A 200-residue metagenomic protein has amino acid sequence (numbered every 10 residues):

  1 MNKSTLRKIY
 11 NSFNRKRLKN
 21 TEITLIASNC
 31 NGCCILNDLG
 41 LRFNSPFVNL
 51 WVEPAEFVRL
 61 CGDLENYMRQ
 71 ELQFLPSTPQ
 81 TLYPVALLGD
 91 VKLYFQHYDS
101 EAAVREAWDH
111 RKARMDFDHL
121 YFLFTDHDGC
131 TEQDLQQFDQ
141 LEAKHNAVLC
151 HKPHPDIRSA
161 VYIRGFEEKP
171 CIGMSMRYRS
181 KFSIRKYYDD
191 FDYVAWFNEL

Functional and structural regions predicted by a protein language model:
M1-T21: Membrane-proximal basic amphipathic "stem/tether" segments
S4, E132-Q133, F191: Generic alpha-helical secondary structure signal
I9, N66, L93, L120 (+4 more regions): Intrinsically disordered, low-complexity N-terminal regions enriched in serine/proline/glycine with scattered basic
N14-T21, I26-F124, C130-T131, D156-I157 (+1 more regions): Positively charged, amphipathic N-terminal segments that serve as targeting/anchoring signals
R17-S28, F166-L200: Charged, elongated alpha-helical/coil segments that serve as electrostatic interaction surfaces for nucleic-acid
R111-K186: Conserved binding-pocket/active-site segment within a compact domain
